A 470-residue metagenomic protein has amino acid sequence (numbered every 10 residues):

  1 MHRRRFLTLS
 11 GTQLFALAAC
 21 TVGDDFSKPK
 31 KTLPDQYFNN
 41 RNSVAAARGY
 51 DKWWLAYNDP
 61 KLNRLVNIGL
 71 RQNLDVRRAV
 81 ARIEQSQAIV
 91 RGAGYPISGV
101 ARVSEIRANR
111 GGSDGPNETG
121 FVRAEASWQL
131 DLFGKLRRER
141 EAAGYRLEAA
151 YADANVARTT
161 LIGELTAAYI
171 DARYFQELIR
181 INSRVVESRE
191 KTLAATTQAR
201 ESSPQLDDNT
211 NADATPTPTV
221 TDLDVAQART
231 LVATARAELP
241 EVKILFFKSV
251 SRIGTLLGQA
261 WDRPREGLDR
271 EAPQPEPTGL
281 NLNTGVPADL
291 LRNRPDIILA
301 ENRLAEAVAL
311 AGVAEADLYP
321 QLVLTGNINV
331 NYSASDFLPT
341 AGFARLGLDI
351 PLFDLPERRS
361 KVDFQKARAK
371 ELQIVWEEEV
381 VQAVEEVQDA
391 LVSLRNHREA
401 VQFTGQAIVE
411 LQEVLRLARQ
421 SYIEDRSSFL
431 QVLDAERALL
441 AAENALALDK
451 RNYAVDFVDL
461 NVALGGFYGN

Functional and structural regions predicted by a protein language model:
R5-R71, G144, Q205-T215, P240-R292 (+2 more regions): Terminal intrinsically disordered/low-complexity segments used for targeting and assembly
T21, L136, Y145, A152-V286 (+4 more regions): Periplasmic alpha-helical coiled-coil/stalk elements that build and connect Gram-negative outer-membrane
V22-D25, K52, N58-K61, L65-I68 (+7 more regions): Small/polar-residue-enriched beta-strand and adjacent coil segments characteristic of outer-membrane beta-barrel
R78-A93, A157, L161-R184, K191 (+5 more regions): Amphipathic alpha-helical coiled-coil segments
A88, P96, D114, A194-E201 (+2 more regions): Amphipathic alpha-helical coiled-coil/rod segments that serve as protein-protein coupling scaffolds
A237, I244, I328, S335-D336 (+3 more regions): Outer-membrane beta-barrel domain signature
